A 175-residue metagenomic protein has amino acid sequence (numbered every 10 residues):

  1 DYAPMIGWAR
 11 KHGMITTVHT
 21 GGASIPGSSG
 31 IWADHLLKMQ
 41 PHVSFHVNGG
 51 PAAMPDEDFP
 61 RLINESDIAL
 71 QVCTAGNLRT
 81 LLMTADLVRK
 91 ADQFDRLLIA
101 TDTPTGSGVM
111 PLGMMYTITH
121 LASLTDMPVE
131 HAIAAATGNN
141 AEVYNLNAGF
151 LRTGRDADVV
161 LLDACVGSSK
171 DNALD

Functional and structural regions predicted by a protein language model:
D1-G108: Active-site core of metal-dependent hydrolases
M5, L174-D175: Intrinsically disordered, low-complexity Ser/Thr/Pro-rich tracts
T74-G76, D163-V166: A broadly conserved detector of short glycine/acidic/proline-rich loop/turn motifs that flank catalytic sites and bind
D86-A164: His/Asp/Glu-enriched, well-ordered alpha-helical/loop segment that forms or immediately abuts the divalent-metal
L112, A173-L174: Short amphipathic alpha-helical segments
V166-A173: Short, Lys/Arg- and Gly-enriched loop/turn segments at beta-strand edges
